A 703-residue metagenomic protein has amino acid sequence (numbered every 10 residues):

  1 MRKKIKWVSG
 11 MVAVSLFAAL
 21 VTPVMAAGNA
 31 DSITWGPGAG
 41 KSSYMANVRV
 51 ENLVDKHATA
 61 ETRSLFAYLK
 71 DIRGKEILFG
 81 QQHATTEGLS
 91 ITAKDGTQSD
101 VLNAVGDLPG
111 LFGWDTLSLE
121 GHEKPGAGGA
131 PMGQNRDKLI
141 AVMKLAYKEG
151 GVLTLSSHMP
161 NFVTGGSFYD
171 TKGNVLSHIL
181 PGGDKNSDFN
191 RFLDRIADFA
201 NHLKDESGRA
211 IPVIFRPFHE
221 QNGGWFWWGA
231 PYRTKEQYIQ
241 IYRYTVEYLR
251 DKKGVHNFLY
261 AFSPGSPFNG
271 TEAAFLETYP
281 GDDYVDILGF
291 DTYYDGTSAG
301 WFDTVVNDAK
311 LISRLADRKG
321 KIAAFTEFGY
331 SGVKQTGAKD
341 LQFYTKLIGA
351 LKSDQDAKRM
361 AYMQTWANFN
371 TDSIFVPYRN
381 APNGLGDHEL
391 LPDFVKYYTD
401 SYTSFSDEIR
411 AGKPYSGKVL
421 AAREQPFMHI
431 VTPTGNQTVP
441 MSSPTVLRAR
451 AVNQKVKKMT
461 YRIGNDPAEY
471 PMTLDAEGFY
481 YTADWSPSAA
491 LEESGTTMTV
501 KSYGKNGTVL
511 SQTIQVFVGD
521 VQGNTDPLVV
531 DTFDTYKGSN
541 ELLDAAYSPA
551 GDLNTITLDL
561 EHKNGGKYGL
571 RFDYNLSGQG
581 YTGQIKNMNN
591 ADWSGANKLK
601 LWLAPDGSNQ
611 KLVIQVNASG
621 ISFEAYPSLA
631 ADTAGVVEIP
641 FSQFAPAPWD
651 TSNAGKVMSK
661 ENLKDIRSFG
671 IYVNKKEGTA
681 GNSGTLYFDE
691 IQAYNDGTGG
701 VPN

Functional and structural regions predicted by a protein language model:
A27-L117, P125-M132, V395-A421, P444 (+1 more regions): N-terminal module-boundary/linker segments of secreted carbohydrate-active enzymes
S32-K41, R49, M428-G464, Y481-T499 (+1 more regions): Beta-rich carbohydrate-recognition modules and glycan-binding surfaces
G80-Q82, K321-E424: Substrate-binding cleft of secreted/luminal carbohydrate-active enzymes
Q81, R216-P217, Y242-A273, K321-V333 (+1 more regions): Aromatic-lined carbohydrate-recognition surfaces of secreted/lumenal glycan-active proteins
T92-V101, D137-I140, D198-F199, S266-P280 (+2 more regions): Alpha-helical scaffolding within the catalytic cores of extracellular/periplasmic polymer-degrading hydrolases
G121-D251, V255: Substrate-binding cleft of extracellular glycoside hydrolase catalytic domains
E272, T278-Q335, N383-T403: Glycoside hydrolase catalytic-domain groove-lining segments
S502-G504: Conserved structural position at the C-terminal beta-strand of extracellular beta-sandwich adhesion modules
